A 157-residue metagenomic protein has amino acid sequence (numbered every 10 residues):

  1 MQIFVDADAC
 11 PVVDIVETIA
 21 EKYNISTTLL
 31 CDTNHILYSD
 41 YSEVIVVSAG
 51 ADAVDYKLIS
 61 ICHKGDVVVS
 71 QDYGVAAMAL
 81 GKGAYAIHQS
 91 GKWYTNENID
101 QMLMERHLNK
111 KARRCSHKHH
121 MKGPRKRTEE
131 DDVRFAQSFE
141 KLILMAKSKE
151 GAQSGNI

Functional and structural regions predicted by a protein language model:
Q2-I157: Nuclease catalytic cores that cleave nucleic-acid phosphodiester bonds, predominantly acidic two-metal-ion
